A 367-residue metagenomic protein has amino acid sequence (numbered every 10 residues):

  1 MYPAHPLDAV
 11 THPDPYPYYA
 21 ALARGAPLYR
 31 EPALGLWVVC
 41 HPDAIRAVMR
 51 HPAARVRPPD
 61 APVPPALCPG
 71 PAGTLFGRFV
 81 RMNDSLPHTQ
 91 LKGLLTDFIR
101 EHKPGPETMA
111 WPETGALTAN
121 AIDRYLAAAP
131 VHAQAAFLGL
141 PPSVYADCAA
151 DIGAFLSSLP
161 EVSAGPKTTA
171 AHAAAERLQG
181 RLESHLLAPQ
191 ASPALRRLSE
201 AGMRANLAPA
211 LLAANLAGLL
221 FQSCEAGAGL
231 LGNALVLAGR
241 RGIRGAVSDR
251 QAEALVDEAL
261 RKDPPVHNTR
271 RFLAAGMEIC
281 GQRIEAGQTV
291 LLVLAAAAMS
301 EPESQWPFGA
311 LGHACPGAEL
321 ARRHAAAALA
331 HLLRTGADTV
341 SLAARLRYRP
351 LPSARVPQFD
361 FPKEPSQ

Functional and structural regions predicted by a protein language model:
M1-D123, V131-A149, G153, L159-E161: Active-site substrate-recognition loop segments, prototypically the cytochrome P450 B′-helix/B-C loop
F137-S143, L235-V247, A296-E301, T335-D338 (+1 more regions): Cytochrome P450
A149-G165, Q222, Q251-P264, A343-V356: Short, mixed-charge aromatic SLiMs
A150-A210: Cytochrome P450 catalytic core segment centered on helix I
L212-S248, P316-D338: Cytochrome P450 catalytic-core helices
S248-Q282: Conserved cytochrome P450 K-helix E-x-x-R motif and the immediately C-terminal K′/meander segment
N268, C280-S300, G309: A translation/RNA-centric and nucleic-acid-associated enzymatic feature enriched in Class II aminoacyl-tRNA synthetases
S300-P362: Cytochrome P450 heme-thiolate "Cys pocket" and heme-binding signature region
